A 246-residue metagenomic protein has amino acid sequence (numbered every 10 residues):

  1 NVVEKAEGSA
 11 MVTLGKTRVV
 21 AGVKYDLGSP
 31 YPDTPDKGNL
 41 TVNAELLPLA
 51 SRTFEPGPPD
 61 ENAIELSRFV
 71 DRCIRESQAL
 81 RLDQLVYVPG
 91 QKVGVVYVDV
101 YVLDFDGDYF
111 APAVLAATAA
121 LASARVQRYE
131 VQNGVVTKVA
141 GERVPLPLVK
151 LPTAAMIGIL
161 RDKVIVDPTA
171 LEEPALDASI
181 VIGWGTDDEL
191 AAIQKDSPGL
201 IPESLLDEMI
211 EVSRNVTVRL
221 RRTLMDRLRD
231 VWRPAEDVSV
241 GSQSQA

Functional and structural regions predicted by a protein language model:
N1-A246: Polyanion-binding surfaces on beta-sheet-dominated domains and ring/shell assemblies
